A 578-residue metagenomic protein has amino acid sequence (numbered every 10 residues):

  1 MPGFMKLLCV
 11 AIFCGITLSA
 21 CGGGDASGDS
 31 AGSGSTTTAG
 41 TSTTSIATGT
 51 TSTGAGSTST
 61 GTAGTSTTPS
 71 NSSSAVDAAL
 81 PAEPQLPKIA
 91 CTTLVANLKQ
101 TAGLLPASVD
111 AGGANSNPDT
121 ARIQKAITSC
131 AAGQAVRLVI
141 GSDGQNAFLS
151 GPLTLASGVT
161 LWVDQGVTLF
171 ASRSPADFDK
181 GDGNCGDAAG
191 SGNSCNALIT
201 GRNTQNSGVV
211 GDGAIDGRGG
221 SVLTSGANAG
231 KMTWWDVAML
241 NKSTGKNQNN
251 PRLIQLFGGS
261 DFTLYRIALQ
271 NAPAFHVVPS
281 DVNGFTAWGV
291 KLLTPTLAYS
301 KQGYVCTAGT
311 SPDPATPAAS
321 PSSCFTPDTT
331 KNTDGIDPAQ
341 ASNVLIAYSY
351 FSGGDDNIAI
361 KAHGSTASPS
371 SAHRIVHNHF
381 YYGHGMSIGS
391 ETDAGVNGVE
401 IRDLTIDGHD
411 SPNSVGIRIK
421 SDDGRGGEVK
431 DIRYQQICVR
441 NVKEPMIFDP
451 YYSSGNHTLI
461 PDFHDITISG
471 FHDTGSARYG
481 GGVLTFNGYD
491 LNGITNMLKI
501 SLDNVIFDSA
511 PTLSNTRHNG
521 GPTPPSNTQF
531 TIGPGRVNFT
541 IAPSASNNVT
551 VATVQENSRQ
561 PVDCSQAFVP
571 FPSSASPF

Functional and structural regions predicted by a protein language model:
G3-K6, V10, L18, G22-S33 (+10 more regions): Extracellular "leader-to-stem" segments immediately downstream of a signal peptide or signal-anchor in secreted/lumenal
C21-S27, G144, N271-A272, A362 (+3 more regions): Glycine-centered low-complexity coil/loop motifs and glycine-rich tracts, especially the flexible linkers
A114-N117, T333, D337, A341 (+6 more regions): Alpha-helix capping and helix-loop boundary segments enriched in small/acidic/polar residues
I123-S129, N146-G158, S172, R266 (+7 more regions): Short, T/G/N/S-enriched strand-turn elements that build extracellular solenoid repeat scaffolds
P152, L198, L253, H276 (+6 more regions): Structural detector of coil-to-beta-strand junctions
Q165-G166, Q205-A214, S260-Q270, N283-L297 (+8 more regions): Right-handed parallel beta-helix
G220, V282, A341, D356 (+5 more regions): Active-site beta-loop-alpha junctions enriched in small/polar residues
P412-F578: Extracellular beta-rich repeat passengers
